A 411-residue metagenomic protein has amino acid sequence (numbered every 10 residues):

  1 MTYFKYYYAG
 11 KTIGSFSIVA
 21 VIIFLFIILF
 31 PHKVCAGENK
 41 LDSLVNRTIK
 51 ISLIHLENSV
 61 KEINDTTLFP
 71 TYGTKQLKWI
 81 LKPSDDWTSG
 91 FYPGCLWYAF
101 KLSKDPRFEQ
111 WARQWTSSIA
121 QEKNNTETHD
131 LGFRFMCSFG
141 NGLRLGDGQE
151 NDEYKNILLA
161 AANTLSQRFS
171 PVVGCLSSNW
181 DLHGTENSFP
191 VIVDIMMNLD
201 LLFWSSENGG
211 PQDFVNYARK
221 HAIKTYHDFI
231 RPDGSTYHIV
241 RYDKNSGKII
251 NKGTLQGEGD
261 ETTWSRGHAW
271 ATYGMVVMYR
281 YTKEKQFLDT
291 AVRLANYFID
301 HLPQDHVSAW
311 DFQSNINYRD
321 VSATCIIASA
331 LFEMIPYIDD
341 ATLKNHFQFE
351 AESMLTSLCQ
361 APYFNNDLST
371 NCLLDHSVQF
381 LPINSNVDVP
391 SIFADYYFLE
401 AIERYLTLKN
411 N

Functional and structural regions predicted by a protein language model:
M1-S43: Bacterial Sec-dependent N-terminal signal peptides
A36-N411: Glycan-recognition and catalytic cores of secretory/periplasmic carbohydrate-active enzymes
